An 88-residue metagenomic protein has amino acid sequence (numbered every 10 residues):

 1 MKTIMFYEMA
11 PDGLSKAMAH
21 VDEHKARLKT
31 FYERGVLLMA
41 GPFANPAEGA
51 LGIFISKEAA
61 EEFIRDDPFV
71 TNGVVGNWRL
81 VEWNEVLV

Functional and structural regions predicted by a protein language model:
M1-V88: Conserved, structured core segments of small domains
